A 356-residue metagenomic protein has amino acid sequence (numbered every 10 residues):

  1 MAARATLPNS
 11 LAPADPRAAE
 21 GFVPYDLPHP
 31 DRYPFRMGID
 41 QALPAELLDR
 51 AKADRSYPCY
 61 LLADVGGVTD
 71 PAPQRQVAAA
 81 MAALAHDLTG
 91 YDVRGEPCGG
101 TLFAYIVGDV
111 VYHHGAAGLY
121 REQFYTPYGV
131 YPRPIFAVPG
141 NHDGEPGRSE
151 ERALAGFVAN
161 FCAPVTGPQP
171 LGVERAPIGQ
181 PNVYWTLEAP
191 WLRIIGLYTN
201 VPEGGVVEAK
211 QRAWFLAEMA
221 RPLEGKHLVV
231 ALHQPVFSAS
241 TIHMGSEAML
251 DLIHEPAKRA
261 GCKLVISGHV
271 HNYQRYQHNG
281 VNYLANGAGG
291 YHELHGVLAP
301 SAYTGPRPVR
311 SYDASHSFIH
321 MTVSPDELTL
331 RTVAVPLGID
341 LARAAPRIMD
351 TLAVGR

Functional and structural regions predicted by a protein language model:
M1-A18, V309-R356: A short C-terminal boundary segment appended to hydrolase-like catalytic domains
L7-L47, A82, G115-L228, I242-L264 (+1 more regions): Extended active-site neighborhood of metal-dependent phosphoesterases/phosphodiesterases
L43-D92: An acidic-aromatic substrate-binding cleft motif
A53-Y57, G99-G100, P190: A short, charged/proline- and glycine-enriched loop that marks the coil->beta-strand transition at the N-terminal
C59-L61, A104-I106, A137, V230 (+1 more regions): Residue-level marker for buried hydrophobic side chains located in beta-strands that build the well-ordered beta-sheet
D64, G108-D109, G140-N141, L197 (+2 more regions): Active-site glycine-centered loops adjacent to acidic/histidine catalytic or metal-binding residues that shape
D64-V68, V110-V111, N200-E203: Second-shell loop/turn segments in exported
H86-H114, R133-P134, K263: Active-site metal-binding motif and surrounding structural segment of the metallo-beta-lactamase
